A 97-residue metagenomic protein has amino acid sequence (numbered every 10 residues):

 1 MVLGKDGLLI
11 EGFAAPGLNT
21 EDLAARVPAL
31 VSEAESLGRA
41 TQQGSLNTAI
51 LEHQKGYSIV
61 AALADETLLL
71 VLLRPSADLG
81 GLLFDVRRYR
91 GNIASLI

Functional and structural regions predicted by a protein language model:
D6-I97: Acidic, low-complexity cytosolic segments
